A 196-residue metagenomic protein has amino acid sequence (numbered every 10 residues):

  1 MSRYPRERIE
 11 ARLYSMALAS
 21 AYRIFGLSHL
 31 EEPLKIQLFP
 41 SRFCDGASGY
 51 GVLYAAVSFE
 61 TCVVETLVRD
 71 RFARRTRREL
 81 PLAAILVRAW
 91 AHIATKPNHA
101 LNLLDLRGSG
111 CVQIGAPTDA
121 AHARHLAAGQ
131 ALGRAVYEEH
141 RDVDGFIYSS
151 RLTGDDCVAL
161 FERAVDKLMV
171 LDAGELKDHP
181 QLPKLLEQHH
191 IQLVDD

Functional and structural regions predicted by a protein language model:
M1-I36, A73-D196: Active-site and NAD+-binding cores of ADP-ribose-processing enzymes
L27-L53: Glycine-rich loop/turn
C44-R74: Extended catalytic/binding region for NAD+/ADP-ribose chemistry, centered on the ART fold
